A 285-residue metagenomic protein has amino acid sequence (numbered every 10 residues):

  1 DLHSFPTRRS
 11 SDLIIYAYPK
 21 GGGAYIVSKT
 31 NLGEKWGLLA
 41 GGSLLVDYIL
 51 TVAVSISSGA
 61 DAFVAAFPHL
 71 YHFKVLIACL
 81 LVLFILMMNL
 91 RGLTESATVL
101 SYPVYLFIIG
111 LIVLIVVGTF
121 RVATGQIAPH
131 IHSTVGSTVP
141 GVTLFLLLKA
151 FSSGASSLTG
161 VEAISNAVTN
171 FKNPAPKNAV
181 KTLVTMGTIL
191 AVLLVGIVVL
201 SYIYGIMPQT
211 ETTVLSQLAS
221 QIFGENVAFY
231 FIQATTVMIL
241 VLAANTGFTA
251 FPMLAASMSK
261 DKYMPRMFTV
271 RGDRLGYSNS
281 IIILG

Functional and structural regions predicted by a protein language model:
L2-S10: Short, small-residue-biased leader/transition segments that mark boundaries at the very start of proteins
D12-I49, A66-K74, L218-F229, R271-S278: Transmembrane-helix boundary/entry motifs in multi-pass membrane transporters
G33-L45, A78-L81, T138-F151, V192-V195 (+2 more regions): Select transmembrane alpha-helical segments in multipass membrane proteins
E34, K74-C79, N170-L193, S257-G285: Loop-to-transmembrane helix boundary motifs in multi-pass membrane proteins
I85-F120, T182-M186: Membrane-interface loop-to-helix entry segments
Y105, I109-T159: Helix-loop-helix junctions that connect adjacent transmembrane segments in multi-pass membrane transporters
T119-Q126, V180-Q217: Extracellular/periplasmic helix-exit of transmembrane alpha-helices
V135-T182, F231-N245: Hydrophobic, membrane-embedded alpha-helices of multi-pass small-molecule transporters
